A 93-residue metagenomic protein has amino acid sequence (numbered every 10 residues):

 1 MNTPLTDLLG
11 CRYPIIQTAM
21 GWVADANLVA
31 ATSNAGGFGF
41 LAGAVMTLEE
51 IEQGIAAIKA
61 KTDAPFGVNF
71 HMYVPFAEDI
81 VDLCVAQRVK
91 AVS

Functional and structural regions predicted by a protein language model:
M1-S93: Active-site entrance/lid segments in N-terminal catalytic domains of soluble metabolic enzymes
